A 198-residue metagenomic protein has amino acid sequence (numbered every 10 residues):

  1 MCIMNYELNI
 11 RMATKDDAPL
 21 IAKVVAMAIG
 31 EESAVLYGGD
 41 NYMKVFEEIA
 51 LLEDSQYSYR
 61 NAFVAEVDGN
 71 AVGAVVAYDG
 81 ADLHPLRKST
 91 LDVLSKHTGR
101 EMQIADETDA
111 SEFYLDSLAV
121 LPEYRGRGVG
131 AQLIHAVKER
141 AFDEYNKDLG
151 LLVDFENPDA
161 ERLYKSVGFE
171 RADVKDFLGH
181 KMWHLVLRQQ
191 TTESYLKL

Functional and structural regions predicted by a protein language model:
M1-D16, Q190-L198: Conserved N-terminal entry element of GNAT/NAT acetyltransferase domains
I29-A50, R60, L94-H97: Conserved GNAT-fold acetyl-CoA-binding loop/helix
L51-V64, A81-P85, Y114: A short helix-loop-beta-strand connector motif used in the catalytic cores of GNAT acetyltransferases and, in some
V64, N70-D79, Y114, A119: Conserved beta-strand in the GNAT
D79-F113, S117: Conserved acyl-donor/pantetheine-binding loop and adjacent beta-alpha core of acyl/acetyltransferases and related
S111-F113, I134, A141-L152: Conserved GNAT acetyl-CoA-binding A-motif
D116-R125, L151-A160, D176-M182, L187-Q189: Conserved beta-strand-loop-alpha-helix junction that forms the acyl-donor binding cleft
G126-R140, R162-S166: Conserved acetyl-CoA-binding loop-helix of GNAT-fold acetyltransferases
